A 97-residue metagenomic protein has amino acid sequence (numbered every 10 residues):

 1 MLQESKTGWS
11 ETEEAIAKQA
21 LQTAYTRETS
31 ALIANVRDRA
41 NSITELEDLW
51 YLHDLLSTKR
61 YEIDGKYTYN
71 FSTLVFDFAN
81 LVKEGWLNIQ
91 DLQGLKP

Functional and structural regions predicted by a protein language model:
M1-P97: Acidic, Ser/Pro/Thr-rich low-complexity regulatory regions and the short amphipathic helical interaction modules they
